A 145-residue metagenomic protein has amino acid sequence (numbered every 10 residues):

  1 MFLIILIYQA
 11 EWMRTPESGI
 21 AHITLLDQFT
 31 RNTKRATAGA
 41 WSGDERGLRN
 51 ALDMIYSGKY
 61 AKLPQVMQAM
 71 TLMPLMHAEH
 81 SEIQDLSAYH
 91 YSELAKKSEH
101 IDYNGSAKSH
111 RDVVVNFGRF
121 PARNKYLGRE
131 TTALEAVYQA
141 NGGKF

Functional and structural regions predicted by a protein language model:
M1-F145: Intrinsically disordered, low-complexity activation-like regions
